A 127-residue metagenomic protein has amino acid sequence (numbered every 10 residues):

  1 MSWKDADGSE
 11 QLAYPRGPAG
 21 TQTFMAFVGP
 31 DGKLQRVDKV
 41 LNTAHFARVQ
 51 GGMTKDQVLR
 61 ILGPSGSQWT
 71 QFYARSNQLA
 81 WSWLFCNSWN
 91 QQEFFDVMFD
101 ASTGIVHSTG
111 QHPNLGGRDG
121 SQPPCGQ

Functional and structural regions predicted by a protein language model:
M1-D31, M53-Q127: A cross-family detector of function-defining hotspots
L34-T43: Acidic/histidine-rich, surface-exposed loop or edge segments in extracytoplasmic proteins
T43-M53: Disulfide-bonded cysteine-rich modules in secreted/extracellular proteins, activating on the conserved Cys frameworks
